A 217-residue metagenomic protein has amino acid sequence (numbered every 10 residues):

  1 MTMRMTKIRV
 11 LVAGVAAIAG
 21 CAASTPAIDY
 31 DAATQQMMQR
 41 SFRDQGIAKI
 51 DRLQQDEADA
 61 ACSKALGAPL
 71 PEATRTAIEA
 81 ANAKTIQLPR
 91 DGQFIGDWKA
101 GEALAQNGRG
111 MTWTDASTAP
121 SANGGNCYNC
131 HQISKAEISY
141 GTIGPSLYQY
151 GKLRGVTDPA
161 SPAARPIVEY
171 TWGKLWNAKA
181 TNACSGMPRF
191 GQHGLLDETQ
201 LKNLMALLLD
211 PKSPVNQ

Functional and structural regions predicted by a protein language model:
M1-R4, C21-A27, Y150: Basic/polar N-terminal segments that are highly enriched at the extreme N-terminus, encompassing both cleavable
T2-V12: Bacterial N-terminal signal peptides that target proteins for export
L11-A19: Hydrophobic helical h-region of N-terminal Sec-dependent signal peptides in bacterial secretory/periplasmic proteins
I18-M111, K174, L207-Q217: Post-cleavage N-terminal segment of exported redox proteins
I28-A33, M38-R43, K49, G96-A100 (+3 more regions): Extracytoplasmic electron-transfer domains, predominantly the class I c-type cytochrome c fold
M111-T114, A136-Y140, P214-V215: Secretory-pathway/luminal and periplasmic proteins that interact with or process carbohydrate-rich
T114-G125: Local sequence-structure signature of Cys/Sec-based thiol-disulfide redox active-site neighborhoods
